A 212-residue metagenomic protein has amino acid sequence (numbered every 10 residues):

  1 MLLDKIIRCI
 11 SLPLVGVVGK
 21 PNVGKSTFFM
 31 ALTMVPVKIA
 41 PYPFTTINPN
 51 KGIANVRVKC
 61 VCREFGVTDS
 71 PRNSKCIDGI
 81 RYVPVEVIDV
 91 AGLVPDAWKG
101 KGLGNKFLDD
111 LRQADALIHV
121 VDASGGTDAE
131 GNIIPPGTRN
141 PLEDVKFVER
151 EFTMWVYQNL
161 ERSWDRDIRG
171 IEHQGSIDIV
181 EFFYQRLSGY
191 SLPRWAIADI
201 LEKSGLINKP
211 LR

Functional and structural regions predicted by a protein language model:
L2-D199: Conserved G1/Walker A P-loop phosphate-binding module
I197-R212: Alpha-helix-centered segments that form part of catalytic cores
